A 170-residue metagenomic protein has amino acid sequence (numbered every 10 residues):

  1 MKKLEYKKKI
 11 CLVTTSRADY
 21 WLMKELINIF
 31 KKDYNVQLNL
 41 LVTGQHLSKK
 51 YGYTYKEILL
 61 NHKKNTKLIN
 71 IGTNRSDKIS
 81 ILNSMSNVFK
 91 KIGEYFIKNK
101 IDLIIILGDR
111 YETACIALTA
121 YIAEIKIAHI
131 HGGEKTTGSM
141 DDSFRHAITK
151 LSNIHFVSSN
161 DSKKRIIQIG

Functional and structural regions predicted by a protein language model:
M1-Q45: N-terminal subdomain of nucleotide-sugar transferases
K9, D102-L103: Structural motif
S16, D109-R110, S159-N160: Helix N-cap/beta->alpha junction signal
V36-S84, K91: Conserved nucleotide-sugar phosphate-binding/catalytic loop shared by glycosyltransferases and other
N87-K100: Short, well-structured alpha-helical segments in soluble
I105-I122: An aromatic- and histidine-rich active-site surface loop
I125-G170: Active-site-proximal region of nucleotide-activated glycan assembly enzymes, centered on histidine/acidic-rich loops
